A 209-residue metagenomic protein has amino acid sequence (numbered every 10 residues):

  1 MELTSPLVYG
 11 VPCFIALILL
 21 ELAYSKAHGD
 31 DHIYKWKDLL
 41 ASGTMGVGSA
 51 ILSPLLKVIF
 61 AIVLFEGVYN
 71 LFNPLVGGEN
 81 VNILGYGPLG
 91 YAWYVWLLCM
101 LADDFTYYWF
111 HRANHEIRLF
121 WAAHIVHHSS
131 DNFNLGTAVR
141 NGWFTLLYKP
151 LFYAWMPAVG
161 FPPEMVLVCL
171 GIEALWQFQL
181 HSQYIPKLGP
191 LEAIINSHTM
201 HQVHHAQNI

Functional and structural regions predicted by a protein language model:
M1-F14: Hydrophobic transmembrane alpha-helical segments in integral membrane proteins
C13-S25, M100-T106: Central hydrophobic cores of alpha-helical transmembrane segments in multi-pass inner-membrane proteins across all
I15, L22, S53-V68: Alpha-helical membrane-anchoring segments
L19-L40: Membrane-interface helix-loop junction between the first two transmembrane segments
K35-G48, S129: Membrane-interface segments at loop-to-transmembrane junctions
V47-I59, V76, L84, L89-I209: Membrane-embedded catalytic scaffold of the fatty acid hydroxylase/desaturase
E66-G85: Hydrophobic membrane-embedded segments
